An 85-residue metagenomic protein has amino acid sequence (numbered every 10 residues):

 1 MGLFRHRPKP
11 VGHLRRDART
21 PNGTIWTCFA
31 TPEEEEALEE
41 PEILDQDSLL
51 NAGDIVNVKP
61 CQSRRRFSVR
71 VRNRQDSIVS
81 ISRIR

Functional and structural regions predicted by a protein language model:
M1-P21: Extended boundary segments
E36-Q46: Short alpha-helix capping/helix-loop boundary micro-motifs
L49-N51: Short, well-ordered loop/turn sites that connect or cap secondary structure elements
R64-D76: Short beta-strand-centered aromatic/proline hotspots
R74-I84: Short, solvent-exposed secondary-structure boundary/capping segments
